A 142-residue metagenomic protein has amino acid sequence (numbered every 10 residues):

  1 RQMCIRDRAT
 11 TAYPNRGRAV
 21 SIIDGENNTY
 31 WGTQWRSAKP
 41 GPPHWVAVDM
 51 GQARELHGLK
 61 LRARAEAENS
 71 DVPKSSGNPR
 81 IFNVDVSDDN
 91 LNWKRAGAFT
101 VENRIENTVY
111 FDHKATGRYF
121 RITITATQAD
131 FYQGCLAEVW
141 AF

Functional and structural regions predicted by a protein language model:
R1, L91: Glycine-centered loop/turn positions within well-structured domains that cap or flank conserved ligand/cofactor-binding
Q2, R6-A53, R62-G77, A98-R104 (+1 more regions): Disordered, acidic Ser/Thr/Pro-rich linker "stalks" and the adjacent N-terminal cap of the next globular domain
C4, A19-S21, N83, R121-I124: Sequence-pattern detector for short linear motifs and compositional/periodic biases rather than a specific fold
E26, H44-R64, V84, E106-D130 (+1 more regions): Hydrophobic/aromatic beta-strand segments within beta-rich folds
S70, R95, F131-Q133: Generic domain-boundary/flexible-linker signal
R80: Contiguous ligand/interfacial binding patches
W93-D112: Extracellular carbohydrate recognition and processing domains and analogous Trp-centered ligand-binding platforms
